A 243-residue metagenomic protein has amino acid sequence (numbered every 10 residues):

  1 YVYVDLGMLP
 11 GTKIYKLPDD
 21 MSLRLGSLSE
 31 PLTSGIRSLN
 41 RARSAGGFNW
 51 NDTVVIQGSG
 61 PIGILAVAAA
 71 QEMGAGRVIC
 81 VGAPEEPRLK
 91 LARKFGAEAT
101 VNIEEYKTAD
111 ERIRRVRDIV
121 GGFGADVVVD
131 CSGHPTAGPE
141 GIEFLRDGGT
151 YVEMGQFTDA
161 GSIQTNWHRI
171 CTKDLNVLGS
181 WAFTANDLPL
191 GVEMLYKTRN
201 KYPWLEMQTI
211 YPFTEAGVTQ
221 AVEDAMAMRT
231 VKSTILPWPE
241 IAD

Functional and structural regions predicted by a protein language model:
Y1-V54: NAD(P)H dinucleotide-binding glycine-rich loop of Rossmann-like/cofactor-binding domains, especially the beta1-alpha1
P31, G58-P61: Glycine-rich Rossmann-fold phosphate-binding loop(s) that bind the pyrophosphate of adenine dinucleotide cofactors
T53, G149-T150, N176: Short glycine-centered segments of the SAM/dcSAM-binding site in methyltransferase folds
I56-Q57, Q71-E140: Adenosine-nucleotide cofactor-binding segment
I64-L65: Residues forming the Rossmann-fold NAD(P)(H) cofactor-binding site
P139-E143, A185-D243: C-terminal hydrophobic helical "lid"/dimerization subdomain of Rossmann-like NAD(P)H-dependent oxidoreductases
L145-D147: Helix-to-beta-strand junctions that scaffold the AdoMet/dcAdoMet cofactor pocket in Class I SAM-dependent enzymes
G155-D174, G191-E193: Rossmann-fold NAD(P)-binding glycine/threonine-rich loop
